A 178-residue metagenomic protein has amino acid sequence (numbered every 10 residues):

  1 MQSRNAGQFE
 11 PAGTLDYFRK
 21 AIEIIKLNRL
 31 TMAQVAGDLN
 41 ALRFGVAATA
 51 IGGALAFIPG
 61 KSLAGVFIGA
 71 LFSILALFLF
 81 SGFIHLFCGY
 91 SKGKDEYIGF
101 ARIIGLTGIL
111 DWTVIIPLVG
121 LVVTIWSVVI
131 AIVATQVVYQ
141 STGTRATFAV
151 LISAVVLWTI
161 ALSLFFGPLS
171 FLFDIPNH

Functional and structural regions predicted by a protein language model:
M1-A54: N-terminal juxtamembrane cytosolic/stromal segments of multi-pass membrane proteins
Q2, R19, K26-N28, I160-H178: C-terminal membrane-adjacent module
Q2-R4, F18, A36-L39, A54-D95 (+2 more regions): Selective transmembrane helix interface/packing segments
R19-L30, I130-I132, T147, A154: Short hydrophobic, aromatic-rich alpha-helical segments embedded in or entering the lipid bilayer of multi-pass
E23-Q34, C88-K92, G99, A134-Q140: Short amphipathic alpha-helical coupling elements at transmembrane boundaries
L42-G82, R102-A131, V150-D174: Hydrophobic alpha-helical transmembrane segments in multi-pass membrane proteins
A134-V156: Interfacial loop-to-transmembrane junctions
